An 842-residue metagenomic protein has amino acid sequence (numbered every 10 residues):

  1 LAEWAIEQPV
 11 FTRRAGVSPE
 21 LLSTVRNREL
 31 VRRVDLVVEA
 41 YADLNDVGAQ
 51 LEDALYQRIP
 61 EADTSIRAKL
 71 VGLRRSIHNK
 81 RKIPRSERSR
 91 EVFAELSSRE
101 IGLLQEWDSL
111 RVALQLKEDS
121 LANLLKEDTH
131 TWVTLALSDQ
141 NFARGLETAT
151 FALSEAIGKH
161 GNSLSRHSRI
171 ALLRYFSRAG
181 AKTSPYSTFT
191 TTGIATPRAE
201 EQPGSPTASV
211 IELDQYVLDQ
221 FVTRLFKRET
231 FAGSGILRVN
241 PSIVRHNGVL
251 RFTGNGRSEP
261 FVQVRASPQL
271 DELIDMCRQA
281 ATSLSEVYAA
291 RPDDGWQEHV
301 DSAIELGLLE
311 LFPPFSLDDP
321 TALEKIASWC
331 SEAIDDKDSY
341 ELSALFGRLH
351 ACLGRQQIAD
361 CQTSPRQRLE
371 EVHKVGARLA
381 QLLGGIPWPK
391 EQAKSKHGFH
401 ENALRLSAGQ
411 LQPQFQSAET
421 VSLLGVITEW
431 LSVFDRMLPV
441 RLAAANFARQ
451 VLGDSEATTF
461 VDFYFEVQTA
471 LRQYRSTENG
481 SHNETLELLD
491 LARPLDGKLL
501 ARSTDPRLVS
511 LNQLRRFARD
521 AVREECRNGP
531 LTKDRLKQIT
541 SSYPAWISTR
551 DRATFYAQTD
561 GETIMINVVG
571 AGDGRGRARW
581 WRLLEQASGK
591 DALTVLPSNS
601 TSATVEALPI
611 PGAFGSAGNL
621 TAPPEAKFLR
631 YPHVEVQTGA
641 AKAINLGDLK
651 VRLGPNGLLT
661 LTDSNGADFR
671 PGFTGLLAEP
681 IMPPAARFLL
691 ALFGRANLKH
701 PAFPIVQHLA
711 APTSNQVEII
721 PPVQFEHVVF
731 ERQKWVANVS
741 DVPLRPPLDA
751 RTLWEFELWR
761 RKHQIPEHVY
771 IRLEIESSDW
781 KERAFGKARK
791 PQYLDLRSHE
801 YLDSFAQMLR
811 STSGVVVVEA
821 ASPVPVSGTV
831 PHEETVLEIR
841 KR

Functional and structural regions predicted by a protein language model:
L1-I211, W296-G612, L773-I775, R783-R842: Type-3 copper protein
I170-M276: Acidic, low-complexity/disordered tracts enriched in E/D and polar residues
F231-N240, R245, D435, R441-S455 (+5 more regions): Segments forming glycine/polar-rich beta-alpha architectures that bind adenosine-containing cofactors
L237-R238, H246-N255, I566, L658-D663 (+2 more regions): Generic recognition of long tandem-repeat/solenoid scaffolds
G254-P268, F460-V461, D668-L677: Short amphipathic beta-strand/extended segments with alternating polar/hydrophobic composition
Q263, S285, G295-L308, T674-P683 (+1 more regions): Internal, hydrophobic cores of structured domains that mediate oligomerization or house catalytic pockets within large
A280-R291: Short acidic, hydrophobic short linear motifs in intrinsically disordered regions
F555-S811, E833-I839: C-terminal structured domains
